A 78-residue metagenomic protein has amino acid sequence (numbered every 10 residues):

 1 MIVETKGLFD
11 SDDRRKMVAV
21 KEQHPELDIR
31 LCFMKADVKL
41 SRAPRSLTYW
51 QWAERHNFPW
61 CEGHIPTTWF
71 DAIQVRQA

Functional and structural regions predicted by a protein language model:
M1-G7, V20: Conserved catalytic cores of phosphodiester-cleaving nucleases, focusing on short active-site segments
I2, K16, S46-L47: Generic detector of bulky aromatic hydrophobic side chains
G7-F9, K35-S41: Short histidine/acidic/glycine/proline-rich micro-motifs that form metal- and phosphate-coordinating active-site loops
V18-D28, Q51, R55: Acidic (Asp/Glu)-rich catalytic clusters
R30-M34: Short internal beta-strands
V38-A78: Domain-level recognition of nuclease-like catalytic cores that cleave nucleotide substrates
